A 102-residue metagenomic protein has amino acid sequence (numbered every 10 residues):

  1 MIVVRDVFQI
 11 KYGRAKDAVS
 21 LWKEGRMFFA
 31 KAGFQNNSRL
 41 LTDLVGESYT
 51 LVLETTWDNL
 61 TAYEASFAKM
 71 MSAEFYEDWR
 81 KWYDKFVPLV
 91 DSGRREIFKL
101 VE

Functional and structural regions predicted by a protein language model:
M1-I2, E102: Absolute protein N-terminus
I2-F8: Active-site-flanking beta-strand signature of metal-NTP-handling nucleotidyl enzymes and homologous cyclase-like
R5, T50-V52, S92: Broad gene-expression machinery/nucleic-acid interaction feature
Q9, E54-T56: Short hydrophobic/aromatic beta-strand micro-patches that form the beta-sheet surface supporting nucleotide- or nucleic
Q9-V19: Short, surface-exposed ligand-recognition loops at beta-strand->loop->(often short) alpha-helix junctions that present
I10, R39, L44, E96-F98: A compositional/biophysical signature of low hydrophobicity enriched in polar/charged and small residues
S20-R39, T56-E96: An amphipathic, aromatic/His-enriched active-site/gating alpha helix that lines ligand/cofactor pockets
V45-Y49: Short acidic/glycine-enriched loop/turn segments that link adjacent beta-strands
